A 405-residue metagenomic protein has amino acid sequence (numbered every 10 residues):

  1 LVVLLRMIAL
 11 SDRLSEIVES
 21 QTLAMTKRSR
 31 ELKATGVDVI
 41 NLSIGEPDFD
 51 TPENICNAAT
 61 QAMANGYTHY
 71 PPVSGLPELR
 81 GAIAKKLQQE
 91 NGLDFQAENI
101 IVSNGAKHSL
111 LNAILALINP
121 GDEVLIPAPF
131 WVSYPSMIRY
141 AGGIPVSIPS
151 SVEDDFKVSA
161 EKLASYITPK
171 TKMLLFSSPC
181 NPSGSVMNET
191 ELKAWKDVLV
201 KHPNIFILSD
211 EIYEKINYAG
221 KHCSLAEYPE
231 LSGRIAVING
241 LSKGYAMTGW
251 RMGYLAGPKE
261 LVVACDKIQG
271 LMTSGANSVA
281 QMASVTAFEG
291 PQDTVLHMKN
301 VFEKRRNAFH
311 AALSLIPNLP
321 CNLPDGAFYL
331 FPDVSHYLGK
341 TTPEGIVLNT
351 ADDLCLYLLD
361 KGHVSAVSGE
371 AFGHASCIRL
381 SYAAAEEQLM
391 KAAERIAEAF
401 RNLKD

Functional and structural regions predicted by a protein language model:
V3-L10, L14, V18-S20, M25-R28 (+4 more regions): PLP-dependent class I/II
S43-E46, Q61-R80: A glycine-/small-polar-enriched, mobile loop at the entrance of the PLP active site in fold-type I
Y70-S103: Conserved N-terminal alpha-helix of the aminotransferase class I/II PLP-enzyme fold
